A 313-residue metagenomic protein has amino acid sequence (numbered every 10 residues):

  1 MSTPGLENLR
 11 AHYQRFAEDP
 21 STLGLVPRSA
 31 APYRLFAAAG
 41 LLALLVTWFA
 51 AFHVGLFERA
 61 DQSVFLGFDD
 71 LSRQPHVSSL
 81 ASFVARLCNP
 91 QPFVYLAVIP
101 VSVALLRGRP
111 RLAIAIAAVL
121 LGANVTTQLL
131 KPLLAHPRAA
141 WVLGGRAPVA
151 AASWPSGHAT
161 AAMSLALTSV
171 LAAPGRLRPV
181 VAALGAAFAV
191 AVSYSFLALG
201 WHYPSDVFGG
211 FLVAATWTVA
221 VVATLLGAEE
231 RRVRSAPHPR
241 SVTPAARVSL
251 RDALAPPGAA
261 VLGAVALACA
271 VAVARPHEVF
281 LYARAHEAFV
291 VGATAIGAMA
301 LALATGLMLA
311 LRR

Functional and structural regions predicted by a protein language model:
M1-L96, K131-A147, R284-I296, T305-R313: N-terminal transmembrane-helix/juxtamembrane module of multi-pass inner/ER membrane proteins
P32-A38, S102-A123: Interfacial segments of alpha-helical transmembrane regions
R34-L45, G122, A186, G258-L267: Alpha-helical transmembrane segments
L44-G55, T126-A135, S195, G263-R275: C-terminal TM-helix exit segments that contain a strictly Trp-centered aromatic cap at the helix terminus
S102-P110, S169-R176, V222-A228, G306-R312: Structural signal for the C-terminal ends of transmembrane alpha-helices and the immediately following loop
R111-L143: Hydrophobic alpha-helical transmembrane segments of integral membrane proteins
A123, T127, V192, A214-T218 (+1 more regions): Alpha-helical transmembrane segments of multipass membrane proteins
L143-A293: Membrane-embedded catalytic cores of phosphoryl/pyrophosphoryl-handling enzymes
